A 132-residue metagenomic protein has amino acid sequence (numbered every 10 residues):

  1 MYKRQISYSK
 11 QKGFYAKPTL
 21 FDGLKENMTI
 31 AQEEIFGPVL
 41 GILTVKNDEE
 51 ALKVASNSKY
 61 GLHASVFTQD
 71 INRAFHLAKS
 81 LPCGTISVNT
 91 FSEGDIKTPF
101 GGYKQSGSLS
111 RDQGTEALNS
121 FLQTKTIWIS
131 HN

Functional and structural regions predicted by a protein language model:
M1-Q5: Conserved small/polar residues in nucleotide/adenosyl-binding loops
Y8, Y15-N132: Conserved C-terminal structural/oligomerization subdomain of aldehyde/semialdehyde dehydrogenase
